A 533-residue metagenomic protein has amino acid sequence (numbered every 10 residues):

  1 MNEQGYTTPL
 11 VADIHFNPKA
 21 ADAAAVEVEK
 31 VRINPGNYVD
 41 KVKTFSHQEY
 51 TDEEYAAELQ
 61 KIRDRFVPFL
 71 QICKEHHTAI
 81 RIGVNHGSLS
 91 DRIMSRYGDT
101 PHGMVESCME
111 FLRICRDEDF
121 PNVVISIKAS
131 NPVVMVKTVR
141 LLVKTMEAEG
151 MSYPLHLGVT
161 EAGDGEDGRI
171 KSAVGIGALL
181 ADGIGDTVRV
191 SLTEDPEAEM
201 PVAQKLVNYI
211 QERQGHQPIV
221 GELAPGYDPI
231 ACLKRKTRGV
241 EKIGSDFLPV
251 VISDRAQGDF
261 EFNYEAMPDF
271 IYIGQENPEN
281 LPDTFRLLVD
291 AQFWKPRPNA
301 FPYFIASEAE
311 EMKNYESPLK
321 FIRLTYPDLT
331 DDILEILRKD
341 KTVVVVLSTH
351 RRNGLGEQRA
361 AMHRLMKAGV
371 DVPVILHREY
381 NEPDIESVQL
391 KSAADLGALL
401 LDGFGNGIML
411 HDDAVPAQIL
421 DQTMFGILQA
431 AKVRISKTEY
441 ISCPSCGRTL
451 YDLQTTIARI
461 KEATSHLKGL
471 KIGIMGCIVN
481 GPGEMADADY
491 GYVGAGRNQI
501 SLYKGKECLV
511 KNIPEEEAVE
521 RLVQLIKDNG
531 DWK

Functional and structural regions predicted by a protein language model:
M1-E110, E241, S253-G356: Active-site beta->alpha loop and helix N-cap motifs at the rims of alpha/beta catalytic domains
D13, I82, I125, L179 (+5 more regions): Residue-level signature of catalytic and energy-coupling elements of molecular machines, predominantly ATP/GTP-dependent
I14-N17, I33-T44, V84-L89, M94 (+15 more regions): Short, ordered loop/turn segments at secondary-structure junctions
V31, I80, V123, T187-V188 (+3 more regions): Hydrophobic residues within beta-strands of alpha/beta enzymes
D52-I62, F66, M94-I243, E316-L319 (+2 more regions): Catalytic alpha/beta core domains of metabolic enzymes, predominantly
S245-E265, D452-G496: C-terminal accessory/binding modules appended to enzymatic or scaffolding proteins
R497-I500, C508-D531: Beta-strand/loop-dominated core regions that host nucleotide or nucleotide-derived cofactor-binding catalytic loops
